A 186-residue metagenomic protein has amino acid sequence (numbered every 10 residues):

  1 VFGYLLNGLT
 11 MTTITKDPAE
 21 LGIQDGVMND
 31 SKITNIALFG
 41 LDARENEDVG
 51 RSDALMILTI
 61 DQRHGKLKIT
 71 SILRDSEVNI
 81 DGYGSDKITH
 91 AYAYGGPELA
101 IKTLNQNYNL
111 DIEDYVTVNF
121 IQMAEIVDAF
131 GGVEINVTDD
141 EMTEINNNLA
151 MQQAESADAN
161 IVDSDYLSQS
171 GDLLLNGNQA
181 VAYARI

Functional and structural regions predicted by a protein language model:
V1-G65: Entry/capping segment at the start of metal-dependent catalytic domains with acidic active-site entry clusters
I14, I23-G26, E45, L73-S76 (+2 more regions): C-terminal solvent-exposed extensions
L21-Q24, L38-E45, R51-M56, K87-N105 (+2 more regions): N-terminal post-signal-peptidase region of extra-cytosolic proteins
S31-T34, G50-L55, H64-I72, Y83 (+5 more regions): Extracytoplasmic
D42-E45, D75-N79, I121-E125, V133-E134 (+1 more regions): Solvent-exposed loop/turn segments at secondary-structure junctions within structured extracellular/periplasmic domains
Q62, E77, A93, N105-N109 (+2 more regions): Sec-exported extracytoplasmic/periplasmic mature domains
K68-G95, D139, L149-A154: Flexible, solvent-exposed short loops/turns enriched in glycine
D128-I186: Flexible, polar/acidic helix-loop-strand segments at domain edges
